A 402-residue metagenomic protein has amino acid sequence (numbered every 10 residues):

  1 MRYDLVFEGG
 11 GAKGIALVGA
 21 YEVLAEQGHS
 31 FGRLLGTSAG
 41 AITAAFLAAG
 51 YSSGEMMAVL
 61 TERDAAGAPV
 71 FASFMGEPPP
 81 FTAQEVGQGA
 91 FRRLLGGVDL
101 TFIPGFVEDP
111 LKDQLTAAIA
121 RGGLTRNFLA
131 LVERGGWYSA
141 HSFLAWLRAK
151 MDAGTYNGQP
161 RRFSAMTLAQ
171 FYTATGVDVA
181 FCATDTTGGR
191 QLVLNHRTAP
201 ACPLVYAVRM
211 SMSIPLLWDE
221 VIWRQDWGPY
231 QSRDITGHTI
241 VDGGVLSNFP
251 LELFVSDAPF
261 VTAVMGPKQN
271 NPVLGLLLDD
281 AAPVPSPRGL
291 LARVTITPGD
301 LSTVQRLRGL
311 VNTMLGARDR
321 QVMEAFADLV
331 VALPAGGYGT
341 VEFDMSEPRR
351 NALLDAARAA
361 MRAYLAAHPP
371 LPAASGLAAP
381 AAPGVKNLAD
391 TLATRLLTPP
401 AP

Functional and structural regions predicted by a protein language model:
M1-T37, A45-P402: Patatin-like phospholipase
